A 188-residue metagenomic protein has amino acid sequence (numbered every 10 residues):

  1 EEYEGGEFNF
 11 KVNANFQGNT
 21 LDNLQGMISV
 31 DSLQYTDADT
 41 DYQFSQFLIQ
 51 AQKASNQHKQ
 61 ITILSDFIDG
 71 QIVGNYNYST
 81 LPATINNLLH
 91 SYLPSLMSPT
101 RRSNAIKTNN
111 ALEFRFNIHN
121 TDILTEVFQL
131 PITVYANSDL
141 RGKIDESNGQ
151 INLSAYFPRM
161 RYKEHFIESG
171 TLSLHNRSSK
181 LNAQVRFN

Functional and structural regions predicted by a protein language model:
E1-L21, G26-A83, L88-P99, F114-N188: Hydrophobic lipid-interacting interfaces of membrane-associated proteins
N109-A111: A short, charged/proline- and glycine-enriched loop that marks the coil->beta-strand transition at the N-terminal
